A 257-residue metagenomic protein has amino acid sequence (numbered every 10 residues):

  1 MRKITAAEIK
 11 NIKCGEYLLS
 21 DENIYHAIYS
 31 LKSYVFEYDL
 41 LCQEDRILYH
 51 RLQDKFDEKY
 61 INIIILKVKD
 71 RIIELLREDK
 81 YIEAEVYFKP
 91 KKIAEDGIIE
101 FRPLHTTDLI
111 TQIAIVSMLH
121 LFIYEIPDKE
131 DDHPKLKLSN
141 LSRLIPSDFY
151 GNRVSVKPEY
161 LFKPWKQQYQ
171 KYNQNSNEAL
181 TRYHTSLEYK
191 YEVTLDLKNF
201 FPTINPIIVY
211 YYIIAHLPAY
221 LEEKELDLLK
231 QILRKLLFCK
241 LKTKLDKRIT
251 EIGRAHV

Functional and structural regions predicted by a protein language model:
M1-E100: Non-catalytic, polymerase-adjacent accessory regions of viral genome-replication enzymes
D45, Y49-H50, D54, E85-V116 (+3 more regions): Short, conserved non-catalytic motifs in the polymerase core
D57, P103, T107, T111 (+2 more regions): Generic alpha-helical structural element
Y60, I64, L109-A114, N205: Short amphipathic alpha-helical segments
Q112-Y124, R234-C239: Short, hydrophobic/amphipathic alpha-helical patches that form generic packing surfaces within helical domains
L119-T194, N199-P202: Active-site-proximal segment of RNA-dependent polymerases
N177-R254: Conserved polymerase palm-domain catalytic core
